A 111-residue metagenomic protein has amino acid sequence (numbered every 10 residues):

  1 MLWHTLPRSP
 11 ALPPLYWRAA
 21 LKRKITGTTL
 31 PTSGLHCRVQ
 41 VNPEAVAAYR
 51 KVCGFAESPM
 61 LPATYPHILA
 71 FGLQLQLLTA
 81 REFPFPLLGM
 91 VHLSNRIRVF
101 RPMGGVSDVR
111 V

Functional and structural regions predicted by a protein language model:
M1-S94: Hot-dog-fold acyl-thioester-processing enzymes
S94-V111: Hydrophobic beta-sheet segments that form the core/acyl-binding groove of ACP/CoA-dependent acyl-chain-processing
